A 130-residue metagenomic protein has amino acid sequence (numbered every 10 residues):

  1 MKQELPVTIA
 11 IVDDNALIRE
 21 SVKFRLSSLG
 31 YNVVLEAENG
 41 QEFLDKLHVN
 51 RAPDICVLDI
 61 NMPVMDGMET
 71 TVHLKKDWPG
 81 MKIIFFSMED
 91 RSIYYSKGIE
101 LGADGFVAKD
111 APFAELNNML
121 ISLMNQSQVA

Functional and structural regions predicted by a protein language model:
A16-L35: Two-component/phosphorelay signaling modules centered on CheY-like receiver
N39-E42, D66-E69: Acidic catalytic/metal-coordinating carboxylates
R51-V57: Active-site beta3 strand of CheY-like receiver
M62: Receiver (REC) domain active-site loop signature in two-component systems and cognate sites in sensor histidine kinases
M68-P79: Short amphipathic alpha-helix used as the core "switch/output" element in two-component signaling
E69, D90-V107, A111: Alpha4 helix (beta4-alpha4-beta5 surface) of REC/receiver domains from two-component response regulators
I93, A111-M124: C-terminal output helix
